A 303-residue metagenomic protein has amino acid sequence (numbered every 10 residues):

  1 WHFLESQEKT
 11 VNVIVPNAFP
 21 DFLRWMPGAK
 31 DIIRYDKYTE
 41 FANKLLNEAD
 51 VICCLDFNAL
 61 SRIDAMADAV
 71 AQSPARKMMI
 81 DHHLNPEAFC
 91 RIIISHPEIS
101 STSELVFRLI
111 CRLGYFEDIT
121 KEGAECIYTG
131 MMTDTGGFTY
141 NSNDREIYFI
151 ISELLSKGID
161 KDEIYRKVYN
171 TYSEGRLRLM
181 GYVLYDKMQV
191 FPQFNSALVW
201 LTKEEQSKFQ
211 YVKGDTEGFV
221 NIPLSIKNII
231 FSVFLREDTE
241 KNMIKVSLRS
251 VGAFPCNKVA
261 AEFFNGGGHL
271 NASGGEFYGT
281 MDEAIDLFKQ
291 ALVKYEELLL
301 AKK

Functional and structural regions predicted by a protein language model:
W1-P27, E40-N43, E48-A49, Y128 (+2 more regions): Hydrophobic helix-and-loop "lid/oligomerization" segment in the mid-to-C-terminal part of catalytic domains
R24-P27, M66, F89-I92, F107 (+1 more regions): Short acidic, glycine/serine/threonine-rich loops at helix termini
P27-K30, D56-A59, I110: Generic hydrophobic/packing signal
G28-I33, Q72, S95-E98, S250: Short, hinge-like loop/turn segments at secondary-structure boundaries
I33-I92: Active-site cofactor/cluster-binding pocket
D36, S100, K213-G214: Conserved phosphate-coordination/catalytic loops
A71, G123-E125, P255-C256: Short hydrophobic "helix-edge" motifs at membrane interfaces and signal-peptide entry regions
I80-I150: Short alpha-helices
